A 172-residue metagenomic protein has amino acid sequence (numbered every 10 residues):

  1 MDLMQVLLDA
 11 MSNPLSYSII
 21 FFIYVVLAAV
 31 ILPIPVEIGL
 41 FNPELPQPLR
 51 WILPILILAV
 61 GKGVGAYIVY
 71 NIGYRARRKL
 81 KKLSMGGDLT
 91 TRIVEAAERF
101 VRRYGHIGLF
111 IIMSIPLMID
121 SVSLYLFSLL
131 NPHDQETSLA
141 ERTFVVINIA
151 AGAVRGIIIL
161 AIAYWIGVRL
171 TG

Functional and structural regions predicted by a protein language model:
M1-I20, P46-D120, L129-G172: Membrane-interfacial helix-loop-helix
I20-P43, I115-L126: Transmembrane helix boundary and interhelical junction motifs in multipass membrane proteins
